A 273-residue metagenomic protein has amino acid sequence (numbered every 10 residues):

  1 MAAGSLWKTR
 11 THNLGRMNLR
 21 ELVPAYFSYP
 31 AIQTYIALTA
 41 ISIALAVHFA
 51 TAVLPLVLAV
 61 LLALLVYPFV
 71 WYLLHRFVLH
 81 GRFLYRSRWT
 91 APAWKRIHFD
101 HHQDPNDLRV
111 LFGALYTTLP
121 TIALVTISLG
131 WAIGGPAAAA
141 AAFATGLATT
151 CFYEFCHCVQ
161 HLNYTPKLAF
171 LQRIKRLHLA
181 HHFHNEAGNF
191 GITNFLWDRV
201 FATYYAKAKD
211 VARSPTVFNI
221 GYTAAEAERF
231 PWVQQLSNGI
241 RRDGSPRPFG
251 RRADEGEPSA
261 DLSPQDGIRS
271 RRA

Functional and structural regions predicted by a protein language model:
M1-F143, T150, A187-A273: Non-catalytic, topology-defining segments of multipass membrane proteins
R76-L79, Y153-C156, Q160-H161: Non-heme di-metal
Q160-L171: Interfacial helix-loop-helix junctions of multi-pass membrane proteins
L171-L179: Small-residue-rich segments of transmembrane alpha-helices in multi-pass membrane proteins, especially helix faces
